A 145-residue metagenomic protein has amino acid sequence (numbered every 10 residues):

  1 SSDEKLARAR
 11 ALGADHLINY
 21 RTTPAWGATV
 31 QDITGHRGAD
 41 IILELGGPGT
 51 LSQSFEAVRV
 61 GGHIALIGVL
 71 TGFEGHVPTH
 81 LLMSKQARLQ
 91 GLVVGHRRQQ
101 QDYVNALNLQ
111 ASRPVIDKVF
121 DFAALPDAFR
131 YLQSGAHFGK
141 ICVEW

Functional and structural regions predicted by a protein language model:
S1-Q53: Adenosine-nucleotide cofactor-binding segment
D3, A9, L45-V115, V119-F122 (+1 more regions): Glycine-rich phosphate-binding loop and adjacent beta-alpha segment of Rossmann(oid) nucleotide-cofactor-binding
G13-I18, I33-G35, L81-S84, A106-Q110 (+1 more regions): Short, hinge-like loop/turn segments at secondary-structure boundaries
H16, D40-I41, G62-H63, K140-I141: Structural motif
T29, I33, A57, A106 (+1 more regions): CheY-like receiver
H36, A111-V115, D127-W145: C-terminal capping/lid region of NAD(P)-dependent oxidoreductase domains
